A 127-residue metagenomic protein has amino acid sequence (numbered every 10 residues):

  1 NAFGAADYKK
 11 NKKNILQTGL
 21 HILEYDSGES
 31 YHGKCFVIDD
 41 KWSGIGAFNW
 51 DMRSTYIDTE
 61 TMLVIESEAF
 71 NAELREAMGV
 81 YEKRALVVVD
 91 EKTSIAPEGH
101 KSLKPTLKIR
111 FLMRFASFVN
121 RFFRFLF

Functional and structural regions predicted by a protein language model:
N1-F127: PLD/PLD-like phosphodiesterase catalytic module centered on the HKD motif
